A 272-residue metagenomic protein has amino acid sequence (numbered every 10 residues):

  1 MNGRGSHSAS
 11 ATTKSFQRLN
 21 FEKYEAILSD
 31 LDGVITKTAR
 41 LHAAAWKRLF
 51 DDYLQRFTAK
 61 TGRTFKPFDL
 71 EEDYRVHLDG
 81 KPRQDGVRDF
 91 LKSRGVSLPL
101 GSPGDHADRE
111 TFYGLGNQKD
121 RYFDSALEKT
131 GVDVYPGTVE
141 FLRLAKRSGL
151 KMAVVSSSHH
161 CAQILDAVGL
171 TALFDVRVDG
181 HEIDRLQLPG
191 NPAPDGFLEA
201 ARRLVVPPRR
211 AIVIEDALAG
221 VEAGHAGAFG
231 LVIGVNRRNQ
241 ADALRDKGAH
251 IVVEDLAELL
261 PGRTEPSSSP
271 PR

Functional and structural regions predicted by a protein language model:
M1-S29, D105, T264-R272: Non-catalytic pre-domain segments flanking phosphatase-related domains
Q17-P136, R147: N-terminal helical cap/lid subdomain that shapes the substrate entry/recognition surface in HAD-like hydrolases
A45, G86, G137, H160-I164 (+3 more regions): Phosphate- and divalent-cation-binding pockets in alpha/beta enzyme and binding domains that engage nucleotide-derived
G131, L150-K151, V155, H159-I212 (+2 more regions): Substrate-recognition "cap/lid" segment bordering the active-site pocket of phosphatases
M152, L231-V232: Hydrophobic beta-strand scaffold residues
D175-V176, G230, A249-H250: Receiver (REC) domain switch/active-site residues of two-component response regulators
V235: Conserved acidic donor-binding loop of glycosyltransferase catalytic domains
I251-L256: Short acidic-hydrophobic, aromatic-tinged amphipathic segments that line or gate anion-handling sites
